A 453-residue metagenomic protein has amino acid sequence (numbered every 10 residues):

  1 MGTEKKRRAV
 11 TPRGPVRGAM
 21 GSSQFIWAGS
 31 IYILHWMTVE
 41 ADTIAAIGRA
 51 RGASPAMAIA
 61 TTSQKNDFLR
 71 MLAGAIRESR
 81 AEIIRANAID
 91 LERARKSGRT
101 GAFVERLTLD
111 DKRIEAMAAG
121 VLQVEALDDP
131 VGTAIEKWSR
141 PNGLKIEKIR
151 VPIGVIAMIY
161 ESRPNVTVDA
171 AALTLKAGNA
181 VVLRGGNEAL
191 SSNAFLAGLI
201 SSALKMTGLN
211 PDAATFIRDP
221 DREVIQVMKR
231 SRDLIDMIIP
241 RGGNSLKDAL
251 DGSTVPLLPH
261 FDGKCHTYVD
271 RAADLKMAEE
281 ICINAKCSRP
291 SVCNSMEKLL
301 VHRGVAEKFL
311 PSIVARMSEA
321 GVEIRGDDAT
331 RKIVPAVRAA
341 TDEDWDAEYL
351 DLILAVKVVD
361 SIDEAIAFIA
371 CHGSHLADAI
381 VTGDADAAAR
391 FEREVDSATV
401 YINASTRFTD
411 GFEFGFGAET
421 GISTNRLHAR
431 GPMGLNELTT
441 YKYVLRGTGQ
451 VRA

Functional and structural regions predicted by a protein language model:
M1-E4, P12-V16, L34: Short, low-complexity, charge-dense intrinsically disordered segments
Y32-K145: N-terminal Rossmann-like NAD(P)+-binding subdomain of aldehyde/semialdehyde dehydrogenases
A41, E161-N165, D169-A180, F195 (+4 more regions): ALDH superfamily catalytic-core signature
D67, S312, A367-R452: C-terminal core of ALDH-fold dehydrogenases
A81, D221-P240, N244-K247, R289-V400 (+1 more regions): Aldehyde/semialdehyde dehydrogenase
D110, P141, K145-K148, A214-R232: A structured beta-alpha segment of the ubiquitous adenosine-cofactor-binding alpha/beta core
K137-V181, G186-A197: Substrate-binding/gating loop at the entrance of the active-site cleft, primarily in PLP-dependent aminotransferase-like
